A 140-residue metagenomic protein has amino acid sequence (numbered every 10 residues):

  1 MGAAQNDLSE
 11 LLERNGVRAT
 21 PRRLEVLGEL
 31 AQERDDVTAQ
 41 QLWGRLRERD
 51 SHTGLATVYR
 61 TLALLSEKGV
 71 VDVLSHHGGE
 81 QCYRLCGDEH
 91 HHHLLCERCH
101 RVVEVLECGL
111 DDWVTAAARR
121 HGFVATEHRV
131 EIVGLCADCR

Functional and structural regions predicted by a protein language model:
M1-Q5, A19-R23: Onset of an N-terminal alpha helix
A4-G16: Short, Lys/Arg-enriched N-terminal segment that forms or immediately precedes the first helix of a structured domain
A19-P21, Q32-T38: Short capping segments at the starts of secondary-structure elements
L24-E29: Pre-recognition alpha-helix immediately N-terminal to the DNA-recognition helix within helix-turn-helix or winged-helix
Q41-R47, V58: A short acidic, leucine-rich amphipathic alpha-helix
V58-K68: Basic amphipathic alpha-helical segments that dock to polyanions
E67-R140: Non-DNA-binding regulatory cores of transcription-related proteins, predominantly C-terminal effector-binding
